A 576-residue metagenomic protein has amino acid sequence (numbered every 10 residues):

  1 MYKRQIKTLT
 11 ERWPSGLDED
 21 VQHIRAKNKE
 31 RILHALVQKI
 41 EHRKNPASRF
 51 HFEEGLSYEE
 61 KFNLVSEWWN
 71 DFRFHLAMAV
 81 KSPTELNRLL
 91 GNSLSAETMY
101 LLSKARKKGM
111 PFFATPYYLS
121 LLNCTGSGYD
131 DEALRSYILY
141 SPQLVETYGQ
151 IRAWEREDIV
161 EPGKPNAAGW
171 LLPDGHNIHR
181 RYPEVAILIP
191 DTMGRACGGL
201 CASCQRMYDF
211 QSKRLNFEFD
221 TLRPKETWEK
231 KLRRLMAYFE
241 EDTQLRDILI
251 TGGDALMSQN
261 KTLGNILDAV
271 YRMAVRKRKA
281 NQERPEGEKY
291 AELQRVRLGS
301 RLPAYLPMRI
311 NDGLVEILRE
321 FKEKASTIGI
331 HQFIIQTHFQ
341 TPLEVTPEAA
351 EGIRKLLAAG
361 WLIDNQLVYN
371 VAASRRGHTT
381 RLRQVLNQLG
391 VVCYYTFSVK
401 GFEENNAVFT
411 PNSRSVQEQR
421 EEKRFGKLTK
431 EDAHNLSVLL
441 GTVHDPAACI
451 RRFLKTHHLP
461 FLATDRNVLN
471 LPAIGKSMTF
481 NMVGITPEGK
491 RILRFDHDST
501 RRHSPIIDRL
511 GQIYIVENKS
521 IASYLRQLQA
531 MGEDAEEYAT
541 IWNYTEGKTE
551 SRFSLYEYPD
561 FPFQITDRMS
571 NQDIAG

Functional and structural regions predicted by a protein language model:
Y2-Y182: Flexible, acidic/Gly-rich N-terminal and inter-domain linker regions that tether and position cofactor-handling modules
P111-F112, Y118, G194-R195, A255-M257 (+1 more regions): Gly/Ser/Thr-rich loops at beta-strand to alpha-helix junctions that form or flank small-molecule/cofactor-binding
L121, D191-M193, R301, Q340 (+1 more regions): Structured loops at beta-to-helix junctions and adjacent beta-edge loops in soluble globular domains
C124-T125, A196, M207-F210, L302-A304 (+3 more regions): Short loop/turn segments at secondary-structure transitions that flank enzyme active sites
I138-S141, T147-I189, A196, A202-T327: Conserved Radical SAM active-site core
R206, G352-K355, G511-Q512: Short, solvent-exposed amphipathic alpha-helical segments in soluble enzyme and RNA/protein-processing domains
L232-E240, G253-T429: Conserved AdoMet/S-adenosylmethionine-binding subsite of the radical SAM
R420-G576: C-terminal accessory regions of radical SAM enzymes
